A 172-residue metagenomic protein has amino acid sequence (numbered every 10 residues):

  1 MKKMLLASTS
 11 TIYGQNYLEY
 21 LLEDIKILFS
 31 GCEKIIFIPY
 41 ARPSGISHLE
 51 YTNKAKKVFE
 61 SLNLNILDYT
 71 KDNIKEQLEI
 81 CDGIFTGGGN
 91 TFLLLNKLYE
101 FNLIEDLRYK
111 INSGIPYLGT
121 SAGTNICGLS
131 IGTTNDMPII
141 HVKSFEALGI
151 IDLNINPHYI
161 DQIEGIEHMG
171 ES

Functional and structural regions predicted by a protein language model:
M1-G83: N-terminal beta1-alpha1 cap of cysteine-dependent amidohydrolase-like domains
K2, F37-Y40, F92, K110 (+1 more regions): Aromatic-residue hotspot detector
L5-L6, G83-G87, L118-G119, I155: Structural motif
S10, A41, G89-F92, A122-G123 (+1 more regions): Short glycine-rich anion-binding loops that position phosphate/pyrophosphate groups of nucleotides and phosphorylated
I36-P39, G87-G88, N156-H158: Short beta-strands and strand-loop turn motifs
N53-K54, F85-T86, T134-P138: Short, hinge-like loop/turn segments at secondary-structure boundaries
L64-P116: Flexible gly/pro-rich beta->alpha loop and the following alpha-helix that scaffold active-site loops
L95-L118, G123-S172: Active-site-adjacent pocket-lining segments in enzyme domains
